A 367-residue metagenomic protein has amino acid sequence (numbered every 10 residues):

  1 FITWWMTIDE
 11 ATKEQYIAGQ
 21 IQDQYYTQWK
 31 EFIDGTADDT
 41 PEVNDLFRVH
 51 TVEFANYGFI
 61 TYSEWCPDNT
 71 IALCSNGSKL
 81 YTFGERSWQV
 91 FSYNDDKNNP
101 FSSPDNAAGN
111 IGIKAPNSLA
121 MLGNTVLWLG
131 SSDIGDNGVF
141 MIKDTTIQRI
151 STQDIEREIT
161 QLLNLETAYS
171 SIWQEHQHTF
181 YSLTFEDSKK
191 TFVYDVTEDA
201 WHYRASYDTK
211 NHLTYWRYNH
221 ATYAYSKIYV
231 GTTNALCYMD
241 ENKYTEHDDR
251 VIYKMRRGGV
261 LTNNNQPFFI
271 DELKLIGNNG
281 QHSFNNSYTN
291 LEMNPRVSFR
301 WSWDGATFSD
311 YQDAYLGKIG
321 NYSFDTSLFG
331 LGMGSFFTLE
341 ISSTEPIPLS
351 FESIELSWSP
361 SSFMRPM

Functional and structural regions predicted by a protein language model:
F1-Y169: Beta-propeller and closely related beta-pinwheel folds
N110-T125, S131-M367: Beta-sheet repeat architectures centered on beta-propellers
